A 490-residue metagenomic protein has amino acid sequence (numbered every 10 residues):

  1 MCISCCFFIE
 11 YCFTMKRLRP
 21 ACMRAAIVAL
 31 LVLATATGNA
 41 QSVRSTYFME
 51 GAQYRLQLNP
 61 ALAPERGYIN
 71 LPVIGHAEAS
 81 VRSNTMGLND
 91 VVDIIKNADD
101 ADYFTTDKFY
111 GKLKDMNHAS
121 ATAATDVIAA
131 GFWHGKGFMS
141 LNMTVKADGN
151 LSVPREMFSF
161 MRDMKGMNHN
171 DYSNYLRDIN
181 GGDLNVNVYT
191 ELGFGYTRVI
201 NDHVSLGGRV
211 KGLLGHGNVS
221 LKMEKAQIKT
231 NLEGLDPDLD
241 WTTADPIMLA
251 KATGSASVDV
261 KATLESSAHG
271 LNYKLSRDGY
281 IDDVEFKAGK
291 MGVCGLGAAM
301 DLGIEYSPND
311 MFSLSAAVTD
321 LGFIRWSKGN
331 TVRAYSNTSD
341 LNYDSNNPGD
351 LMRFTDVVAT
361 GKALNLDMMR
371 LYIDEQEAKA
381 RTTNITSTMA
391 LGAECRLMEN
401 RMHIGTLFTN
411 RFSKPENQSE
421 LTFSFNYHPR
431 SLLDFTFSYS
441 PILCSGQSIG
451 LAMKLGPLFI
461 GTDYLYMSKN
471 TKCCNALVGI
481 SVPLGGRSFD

Functional and structural regions predicted by a protein language model:
M1-R44, A393: Bacterial Sec-dependent N-terminal signal peptides
C2-C6, C12, C22, F132 (+4 more regions): Generic recognition of cysteine residues
T35, V145-A147, D236: The feature marks either
N39-P154, F158: N-terminal, post-signal peptide beta-strand-biased segments of exported outer-membrane/organellar beta-barrel and other
T46, M157-D490: Outer-membrane beta-barrel porins/channels
